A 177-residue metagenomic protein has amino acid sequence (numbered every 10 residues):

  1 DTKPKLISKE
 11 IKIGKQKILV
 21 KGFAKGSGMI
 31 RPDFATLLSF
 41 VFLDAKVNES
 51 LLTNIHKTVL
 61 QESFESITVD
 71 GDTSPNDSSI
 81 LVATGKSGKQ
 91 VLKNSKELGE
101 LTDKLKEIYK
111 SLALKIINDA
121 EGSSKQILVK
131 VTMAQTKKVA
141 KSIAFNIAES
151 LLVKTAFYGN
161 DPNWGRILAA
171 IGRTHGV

Functional and structural regions predicted by a protein language model:
D1-V177: A structural signal for small-residue-enriched, beta-sheet-centric alpha/beta enzyme cores and oligomeric scaffold folds
